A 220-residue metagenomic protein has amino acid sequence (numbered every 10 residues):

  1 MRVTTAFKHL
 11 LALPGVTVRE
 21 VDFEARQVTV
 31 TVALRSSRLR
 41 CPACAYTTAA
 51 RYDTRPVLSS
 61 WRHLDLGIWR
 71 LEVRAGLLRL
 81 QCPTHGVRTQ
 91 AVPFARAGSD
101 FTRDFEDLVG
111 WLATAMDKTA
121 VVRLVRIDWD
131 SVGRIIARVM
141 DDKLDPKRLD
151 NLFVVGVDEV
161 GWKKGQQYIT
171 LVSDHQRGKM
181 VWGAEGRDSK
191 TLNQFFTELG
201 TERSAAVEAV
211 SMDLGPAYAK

Functional and structural regions predicted by a protein language model:
M1-V87, A91: Short, conserved DNA-binding cores of transcription-related domains
G15-E20, R96, G178-V181, V207: A broad structural signal for short, well-ordered beta-strand segments within beta-sheet-rich domains
V21, V30, C41-C44, C82 (+6 more regions): Mobile genetic element proteins and their domesticated derivatives, centered on retroelements and DNA transposons
L34, V125, E185-G186: Short loop or secondary-structure boundary microenvironments that flank and position key functional residues
R38-R40, S99, S189-L192: A short local loop/turn or secondary-structure capping micro-motif enriched for an aromatic residue
A49, S131-K220: RNase H-like nuclease fold core
G67-R79, T84-V157, G161, G165-Q167: Extended interfacial segments that mediate partner engagement and assembly in macromolecular machines
